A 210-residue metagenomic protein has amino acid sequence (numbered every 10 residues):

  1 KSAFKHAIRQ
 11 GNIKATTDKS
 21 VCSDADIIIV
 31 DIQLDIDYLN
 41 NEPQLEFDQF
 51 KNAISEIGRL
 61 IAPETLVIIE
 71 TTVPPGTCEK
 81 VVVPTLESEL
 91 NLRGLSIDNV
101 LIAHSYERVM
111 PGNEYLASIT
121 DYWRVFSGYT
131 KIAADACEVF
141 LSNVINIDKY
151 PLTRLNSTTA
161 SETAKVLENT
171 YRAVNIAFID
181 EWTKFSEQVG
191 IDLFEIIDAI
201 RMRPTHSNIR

Functional and structural regions predicted by a protein language model:
K1-R210: Structural/interface elements that position substrates and couple domains in central-metabolism enzymes
